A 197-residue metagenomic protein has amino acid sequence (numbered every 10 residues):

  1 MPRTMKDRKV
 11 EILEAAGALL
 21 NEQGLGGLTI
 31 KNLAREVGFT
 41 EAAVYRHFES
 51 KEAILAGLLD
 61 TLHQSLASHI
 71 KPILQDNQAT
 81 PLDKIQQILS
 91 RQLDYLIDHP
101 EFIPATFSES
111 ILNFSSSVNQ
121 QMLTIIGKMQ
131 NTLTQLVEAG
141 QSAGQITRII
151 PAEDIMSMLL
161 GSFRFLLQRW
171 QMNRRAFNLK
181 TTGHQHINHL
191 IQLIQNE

Functional and structural regions predicted by a protein language model:
M1-Q23, G27-E36, A53, S65: Basic, helix-initiating cap at the start of DNA-binding domains
T29, P104-T106, I149, L179: Short, hydrophobic secondary-structure boundary micro-motifs
V37-F48: Short hydrophobic/aromatic patch on the recognition helix
A56-L62: Alpha-helical DNA-contacting segments of helix-turn-helix folds
G57, P72-E101, A152-L159: Hydrophobic alpha-helical connector segments
Q64-K71, D98, S116-A143, E153-S157 (+3 more regions): Amphipathic alpha-helical packing segments from all-alpha helical-bundle domains
I97-S117, M172: Amphipathic alpha-helical segments used for helix-helix packing
